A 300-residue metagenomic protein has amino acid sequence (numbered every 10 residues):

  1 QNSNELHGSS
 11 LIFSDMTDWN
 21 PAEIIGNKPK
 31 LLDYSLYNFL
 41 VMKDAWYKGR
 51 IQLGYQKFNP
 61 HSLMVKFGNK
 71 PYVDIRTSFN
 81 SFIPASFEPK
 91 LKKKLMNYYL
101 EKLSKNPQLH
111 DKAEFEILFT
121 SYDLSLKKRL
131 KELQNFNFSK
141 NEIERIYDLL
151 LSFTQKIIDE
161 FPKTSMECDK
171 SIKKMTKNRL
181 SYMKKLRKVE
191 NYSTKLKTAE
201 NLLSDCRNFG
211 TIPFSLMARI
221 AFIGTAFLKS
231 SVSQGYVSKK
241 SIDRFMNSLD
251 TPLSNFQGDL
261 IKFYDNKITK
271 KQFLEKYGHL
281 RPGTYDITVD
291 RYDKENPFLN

Functional and structural regions predicted by a protein language model:
Q1-V232, Y236-N300: Conserved divalent-metal-coordinating catalytic cores that perform phosphate/pyrophosphate/nucleotidyl transfer
